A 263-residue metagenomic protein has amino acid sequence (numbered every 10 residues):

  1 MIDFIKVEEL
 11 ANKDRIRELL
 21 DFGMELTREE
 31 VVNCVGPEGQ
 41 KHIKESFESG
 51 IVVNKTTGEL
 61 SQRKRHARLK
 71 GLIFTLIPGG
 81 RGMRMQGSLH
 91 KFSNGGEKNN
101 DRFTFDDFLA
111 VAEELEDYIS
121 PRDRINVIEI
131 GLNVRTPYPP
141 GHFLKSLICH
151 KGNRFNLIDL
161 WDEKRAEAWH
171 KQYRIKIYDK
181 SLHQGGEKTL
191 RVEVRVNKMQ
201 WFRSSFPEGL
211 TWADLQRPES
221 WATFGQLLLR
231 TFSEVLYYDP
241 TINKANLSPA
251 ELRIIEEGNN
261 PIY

Functional and structural regions predicted by a protein language model:
M1-I262: Structured, helix-rich domain cores that form ligand/interaction pockets
